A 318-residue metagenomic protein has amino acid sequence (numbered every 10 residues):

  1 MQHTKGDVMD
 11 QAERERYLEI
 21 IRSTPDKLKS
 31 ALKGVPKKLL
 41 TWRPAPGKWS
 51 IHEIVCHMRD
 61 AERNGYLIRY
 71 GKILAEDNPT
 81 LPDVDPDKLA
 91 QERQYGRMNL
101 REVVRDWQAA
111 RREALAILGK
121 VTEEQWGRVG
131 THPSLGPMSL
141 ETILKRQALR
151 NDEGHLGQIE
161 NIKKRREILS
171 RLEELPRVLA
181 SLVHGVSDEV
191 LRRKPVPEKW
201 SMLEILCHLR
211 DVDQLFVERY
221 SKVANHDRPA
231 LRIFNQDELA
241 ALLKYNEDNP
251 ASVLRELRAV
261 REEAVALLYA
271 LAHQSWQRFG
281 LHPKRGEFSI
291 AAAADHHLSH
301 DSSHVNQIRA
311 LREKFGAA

Functional and structural regions predicted by a protein language model:
M1-K5, T41-P86, R112-G119, E123 (+4 more regions): Short, contiguous alpha-helical
M1-S23, E160-E174: Extreme N-terminal tail/first-helix region
Q11-E15, R97-V104, M138, R165-R166 (+4 more regions): Active-site oxyanion-binding pockets that recognize sulfate/phosphate
I20, T24-P25, A31, K88-G127 (+4 more regions): Acidic/histidine-rich alpha-helical segments that form the ligand environment of transition-metal centers
L28-K38: A short, compositionally biased N-terminal segment around positions ~18-40 that is enriched in charged/polar residues
K38-R43, R101-V103, R166-I168, E189-K194 (+1 more regions): Short helix-to-loop capping/linker segments positioned immediately adjacent to catalytic or ligand/cofactor-binding
